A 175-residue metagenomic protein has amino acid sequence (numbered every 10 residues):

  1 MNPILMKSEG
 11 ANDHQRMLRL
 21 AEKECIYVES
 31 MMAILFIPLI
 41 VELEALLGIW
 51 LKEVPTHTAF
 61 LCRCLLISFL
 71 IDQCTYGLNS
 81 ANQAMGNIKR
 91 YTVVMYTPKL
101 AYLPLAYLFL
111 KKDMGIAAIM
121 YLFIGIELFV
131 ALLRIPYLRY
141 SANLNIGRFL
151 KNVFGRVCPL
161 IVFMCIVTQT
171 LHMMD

Functional and structural regions predicted by a protein language model:
M1-C25, N79-A84: Helix-loop junctions and terminal segments of transmembrane helices in multi-pass membrane transport/translocation
N2, Y27-M31, A59-C64, I88-Y91 (+3 more regions): Short alpha-helical transmembrane interface motifs in multi-pass membrane proteins
I4, N12-R19, Y140-G155: Interhelical loop/hinge segments that connect adjacent transmembrane helices in multipass membrane
M6, Q83, Y91, F109-K111: Helix-capping/transition residues at the boundaries of transmembrane alpha-helices and the short helical linkers
L18-Q73, L103-L108, I161-V162, I166-T170: Alpha-helical transmembrane segments of multi-pass membrane transport and lipid-handling proteins
L20, Y27-I40, M95-K99, A117-R139 (+1 more regions): Short alpha-helical transmembrane segments in multi-pass integral membrane proteins
L66-T97, L138, A142, I146: Membrane-interface junctions at transmembrane-helix termini in multi-pass inner-membrane proteins
K89, Y96-A131, Y140, L144-G147 (+1 more regions): Membrane-interface helix-loop junctions in multi-pass transport and translocation proteins
